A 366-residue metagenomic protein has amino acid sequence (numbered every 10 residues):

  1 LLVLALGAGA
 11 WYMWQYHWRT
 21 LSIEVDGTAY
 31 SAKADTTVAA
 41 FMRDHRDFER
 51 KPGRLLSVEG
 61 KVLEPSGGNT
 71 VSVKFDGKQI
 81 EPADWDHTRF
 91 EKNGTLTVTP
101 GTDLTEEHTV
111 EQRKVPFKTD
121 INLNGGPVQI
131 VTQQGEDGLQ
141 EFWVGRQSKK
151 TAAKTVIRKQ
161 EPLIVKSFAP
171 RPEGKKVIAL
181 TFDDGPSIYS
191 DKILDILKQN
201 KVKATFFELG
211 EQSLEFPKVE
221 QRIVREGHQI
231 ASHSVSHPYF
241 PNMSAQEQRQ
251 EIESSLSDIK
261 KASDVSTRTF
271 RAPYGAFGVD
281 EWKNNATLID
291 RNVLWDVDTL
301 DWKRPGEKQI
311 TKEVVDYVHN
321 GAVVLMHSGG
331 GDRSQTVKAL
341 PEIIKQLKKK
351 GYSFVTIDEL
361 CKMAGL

Functional and structural regions predicted by a protein language model:
L1-W11: Hydrophobic membrane-insertion alpha-helices, especially the h-region of bacterial N-terminal signal peptides
M13-Y30: Ser/Thr/Pro/Gly-rich low-complexity linker/stalk segments immediately outside membranes or between
D26-A32, V58-E59, P82-W85: Short, recurring structural edge motifs at helix starts
A34, A39-T70, K74-D76: LysM (lysin motif) carbohydrate-binding repeats in extracellular/periplasmic proteins that recognize
G60-T70, F75, W85-A179, I188-D191 (+2 more regions): N-terminal pre-catalytic segment of deacetylase/amide-hydrolase enzymes
D76-K78, G101-D103, G185, E211 (+3 more regions): Solvent-exposed coil/turn segments that connect beta secondary-structure elements in extracytoplasmic/periplasmic
A152-Y239, M243, E247-D258: Active-site beta->alpha N-cap acidic-glycine motif
E215, P238-S353, D358-L366: Catalytic domains of cell-wall/extracellular-matrix polysaccharide-remodeling enzymes, centered on de-N-acetylation
